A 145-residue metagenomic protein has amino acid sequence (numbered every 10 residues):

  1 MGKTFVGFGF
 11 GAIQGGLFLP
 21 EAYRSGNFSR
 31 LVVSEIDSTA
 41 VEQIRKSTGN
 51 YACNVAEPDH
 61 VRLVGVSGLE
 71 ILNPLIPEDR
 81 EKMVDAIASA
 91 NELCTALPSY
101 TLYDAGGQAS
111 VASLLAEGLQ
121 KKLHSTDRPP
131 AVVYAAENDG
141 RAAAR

Functional and structural regions predicted by a protein language model:
M1-R145: Non-transmembrane, aqueous-exposed alpha-helical and coiled segments at domain scale
